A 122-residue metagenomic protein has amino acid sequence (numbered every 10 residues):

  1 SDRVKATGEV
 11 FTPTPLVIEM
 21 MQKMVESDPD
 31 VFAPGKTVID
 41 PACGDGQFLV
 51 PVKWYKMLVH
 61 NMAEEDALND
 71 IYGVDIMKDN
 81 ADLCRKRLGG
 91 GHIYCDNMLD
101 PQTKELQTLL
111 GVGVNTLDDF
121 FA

Functional and structural regions predicted by a protein language model:
S1-A122: SAM-dependent methyltransferase catalytic region
